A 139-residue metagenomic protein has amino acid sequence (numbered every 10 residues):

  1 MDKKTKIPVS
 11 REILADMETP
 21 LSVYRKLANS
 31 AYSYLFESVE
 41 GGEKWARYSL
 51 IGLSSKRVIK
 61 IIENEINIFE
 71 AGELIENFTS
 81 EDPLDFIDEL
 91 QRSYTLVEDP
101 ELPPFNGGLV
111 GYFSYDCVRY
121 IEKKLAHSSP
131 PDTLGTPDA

Functional and structural regions predicted by a protein language model:
M1-A139: Signature of the chorismate-utilizing enzyme
